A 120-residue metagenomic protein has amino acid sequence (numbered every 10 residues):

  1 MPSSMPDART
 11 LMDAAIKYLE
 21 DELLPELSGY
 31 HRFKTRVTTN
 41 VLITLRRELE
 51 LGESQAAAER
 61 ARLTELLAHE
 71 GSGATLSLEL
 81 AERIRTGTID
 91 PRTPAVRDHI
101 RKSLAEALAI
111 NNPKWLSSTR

Functional and structural regions predicted by a protein language model:
M1-K17: An acidic intrinsically disordered interaction segment
S3-D7, L23-Y30, K34, E65 (+2 more regions): Non-transmembrane, amphipathic alpha-helical segments
T10, F33-R36, G71, T75 (+2 more regions): Alpha-helix boundary/N-cap detector
T10-A14, V37, V41-T44, E79 (+1 more regions): Charged, amphipathic alpha-helical oligomerization/scaffolding segments
K17-E48: N-terminal interaction modules that seed assembly of large macromolecular complexes
N40-E50, G71, L104-L108: Short alpha-helix boundary/capping elements
E53-P91: Amphipathic protein-protein interaction modules
T75-R120: Amphipathic alpha-helical binding modules
